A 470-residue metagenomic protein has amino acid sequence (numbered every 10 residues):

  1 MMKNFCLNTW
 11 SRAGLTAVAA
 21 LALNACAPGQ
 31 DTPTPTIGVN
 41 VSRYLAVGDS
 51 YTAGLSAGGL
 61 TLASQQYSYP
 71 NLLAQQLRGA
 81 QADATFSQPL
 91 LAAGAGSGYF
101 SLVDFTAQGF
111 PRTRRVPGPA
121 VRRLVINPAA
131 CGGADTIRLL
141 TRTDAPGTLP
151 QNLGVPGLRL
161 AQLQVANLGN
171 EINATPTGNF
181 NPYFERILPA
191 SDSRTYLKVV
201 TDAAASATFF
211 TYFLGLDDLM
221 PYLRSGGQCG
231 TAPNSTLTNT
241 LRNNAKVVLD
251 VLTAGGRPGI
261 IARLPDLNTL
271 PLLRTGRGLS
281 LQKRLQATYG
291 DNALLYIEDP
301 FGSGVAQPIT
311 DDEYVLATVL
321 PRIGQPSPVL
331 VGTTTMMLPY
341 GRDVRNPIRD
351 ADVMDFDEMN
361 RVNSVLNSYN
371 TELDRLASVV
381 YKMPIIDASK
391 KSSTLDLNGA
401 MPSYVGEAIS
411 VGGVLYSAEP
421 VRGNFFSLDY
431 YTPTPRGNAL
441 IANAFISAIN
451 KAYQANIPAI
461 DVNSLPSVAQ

Functional and structural regions predicted by a protein language model:
M2-G14: Bacterial N-terminal signal peptides that target proteins for export
M2-K3, A20-R43, A452-Q470: Bacterial Sec-dependent N-terminal signal peptides
P35-I37, L55-L60, P221-G227, L270-T275 (+2 more regions): Short, solvent-exposed loop/turn and secondary-structure capping segments
Y44-G58: Catalytic nucleophile-elbow at a beta strand-turn-alpha helix junction centered on a G-D-S/GDSL motif, marking
L60-N243: Conserved SGNH/GDSL esterase-like catalytic core that processes O-acyl groups on lipids and polysaccharides
Y69, L73, G412-Q470: Histidine-centered active-site loop/cap adjacent to the catalytic His in serine esterases/O-acetyl transfer systems
D202-A205, N244-I261, V365-D387: A structural motif corresponding to the C-terminal end of an alpha-helix and its immediate exit/capping segment
R274-S364, T371-Y431: Mobile gating loops/cap/lid regions near enzyme active sites that modulate substrate access
